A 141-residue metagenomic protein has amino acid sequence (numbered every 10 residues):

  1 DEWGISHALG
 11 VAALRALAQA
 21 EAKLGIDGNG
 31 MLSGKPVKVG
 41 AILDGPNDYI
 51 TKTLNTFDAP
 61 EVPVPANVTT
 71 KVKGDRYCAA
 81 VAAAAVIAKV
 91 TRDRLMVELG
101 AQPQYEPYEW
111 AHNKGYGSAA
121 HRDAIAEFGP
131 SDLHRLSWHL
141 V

Functional and structural regions predicted by a protein language model:
D1-V141: RNase H-like, Mg2+-dependent phosphodiesterase core, and more generally RNA phosphate-backbone-engaging helix-loop
